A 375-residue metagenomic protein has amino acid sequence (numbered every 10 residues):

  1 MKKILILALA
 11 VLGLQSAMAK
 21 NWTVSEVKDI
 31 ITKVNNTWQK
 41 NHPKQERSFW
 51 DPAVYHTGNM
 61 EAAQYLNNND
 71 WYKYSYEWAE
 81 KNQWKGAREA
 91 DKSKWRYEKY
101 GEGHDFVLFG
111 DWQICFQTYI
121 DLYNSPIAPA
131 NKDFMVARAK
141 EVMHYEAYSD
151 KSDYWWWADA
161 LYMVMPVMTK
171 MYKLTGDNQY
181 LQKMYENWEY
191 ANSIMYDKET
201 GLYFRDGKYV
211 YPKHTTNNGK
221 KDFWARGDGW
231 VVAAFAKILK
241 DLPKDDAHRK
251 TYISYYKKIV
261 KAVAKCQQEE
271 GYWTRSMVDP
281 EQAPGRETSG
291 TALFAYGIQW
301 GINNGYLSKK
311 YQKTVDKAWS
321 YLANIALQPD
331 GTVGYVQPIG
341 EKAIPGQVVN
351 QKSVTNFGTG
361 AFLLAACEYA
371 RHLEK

Functional and structural regions predicted by a protein language model:
M1-W22: Bacterial Sec-dependent N-terminal signal peptides
L7, K20-A53, E61-T118, L122-S125 (+4 more regions): CBM-like carbohydrate-recognition segments
N35, N59, A79, A139 (+4 more regions): Short amphipathic alpha-helical/adjacent loop interface patches that line ligand and macromolecule-binding sites
Q39, P43, N67, Q83-R88 (+7 more regions): Helix-capping and short linker residues that terminate individual alpha-solenoid repeat units
P129-M168: Asp-box/WD-like beta-propeller blade repeats and closely related beta-sheet repeat scaffolds
A158-D159, T169-M277, P284-A295, L307-P338 (+3 more regions): Extended ligand-binding clefts on enzyme/binding-domain cores
